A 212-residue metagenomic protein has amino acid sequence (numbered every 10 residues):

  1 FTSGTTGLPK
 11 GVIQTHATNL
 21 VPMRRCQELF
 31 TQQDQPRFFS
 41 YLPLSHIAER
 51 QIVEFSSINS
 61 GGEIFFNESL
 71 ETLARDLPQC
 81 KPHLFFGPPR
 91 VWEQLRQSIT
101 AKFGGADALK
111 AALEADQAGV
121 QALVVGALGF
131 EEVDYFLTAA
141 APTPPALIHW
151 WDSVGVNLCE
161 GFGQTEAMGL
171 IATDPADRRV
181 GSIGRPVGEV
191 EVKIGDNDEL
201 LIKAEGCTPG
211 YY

Functional and structural regions predicted by a protein language model:
F1-M23: Conserved AMP-binding A3 loop
T2, L109, V192: Conserved hydrophobic/aromatic pocket- or pore-lining residues that grip, position, or stack substrates in active sites
T2-T5, F38, P43, F85 (+2 more regions): Conserved S/T- and glycine-rich ATP-binding loop of Class I adenylate-forming
G7, G62, V156: Short phosphate-binding/catalytic loops that engage adenosine nucleotides
A17, R90-E93, A141-P142, G206: Alpha-helix/helix-capping structural signal
L20-R37, L44-L123, E132: Conserved AMP-binding/adenylation subdomain of ANL enzymes
F85, V120-Y212: Conserved AMP-binding/adenylate-forming
